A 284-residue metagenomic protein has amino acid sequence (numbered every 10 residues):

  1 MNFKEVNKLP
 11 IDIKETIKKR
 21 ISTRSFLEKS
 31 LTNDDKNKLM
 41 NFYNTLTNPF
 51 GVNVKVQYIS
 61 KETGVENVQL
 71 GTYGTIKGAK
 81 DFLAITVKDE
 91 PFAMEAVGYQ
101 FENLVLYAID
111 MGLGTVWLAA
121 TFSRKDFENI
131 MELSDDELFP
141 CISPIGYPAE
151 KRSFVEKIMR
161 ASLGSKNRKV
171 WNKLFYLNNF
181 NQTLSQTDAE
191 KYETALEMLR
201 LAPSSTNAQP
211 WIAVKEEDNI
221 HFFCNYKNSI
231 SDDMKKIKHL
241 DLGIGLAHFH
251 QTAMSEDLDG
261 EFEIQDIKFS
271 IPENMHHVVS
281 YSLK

Functional and structural regions predicted by a protein language model:
M1-K284: Acidic, surface-exposed loops and disordered segments
